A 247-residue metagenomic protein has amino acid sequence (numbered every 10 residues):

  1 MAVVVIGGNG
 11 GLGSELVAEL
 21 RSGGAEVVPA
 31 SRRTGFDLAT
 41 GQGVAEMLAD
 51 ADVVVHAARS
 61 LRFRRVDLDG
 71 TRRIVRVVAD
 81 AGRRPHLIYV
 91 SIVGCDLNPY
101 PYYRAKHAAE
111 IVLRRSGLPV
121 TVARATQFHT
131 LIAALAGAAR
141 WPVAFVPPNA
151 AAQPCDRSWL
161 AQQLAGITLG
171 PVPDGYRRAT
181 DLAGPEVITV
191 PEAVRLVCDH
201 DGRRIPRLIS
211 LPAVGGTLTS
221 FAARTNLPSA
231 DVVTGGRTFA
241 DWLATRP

Functional and structural regions predicted by a protein language model:
M1-A25: N-terminal Rossmann NAD(P)H-binding glycine-rich loop of SDR-like oxidoreductase domains
I6, A30, A57-A58, L87-I92 (+1 more regions): SDR active-site strand-loop-helix element
S22-G82, I92-L97, P101: NAD(P)H-binding glycine-rich loop region in Rossmannoid oxidoreductase-like domains and their noncatalytic homologs
S91, D96, A108-L131, A138 (+1 more regions): Conserved beta-loop-beta element that borders a ligand/cofactor-binding pocket
T121, A134-W159, Q163, P173: A conserved pocket-lining segment of Rossmann-fold NAD(P)-dependent short-chain dehydrogenase/reductase
T130-W141, G166-T180, R203-I205: Glycine/proline-rich active-site loop of Rossmann-fold NAD(P)-dependent oxidoreductases
A151-S158, L182-D199: Substrate-binding strand-loop-helix patch in Rossmann-like NAD(P)-dependent oxidoreductase/epimerase domains
V187, V194-P247: Mobile cap/lid helix-loop segments that border enzyme active or cofactor-binding sites and regulate substrate access
